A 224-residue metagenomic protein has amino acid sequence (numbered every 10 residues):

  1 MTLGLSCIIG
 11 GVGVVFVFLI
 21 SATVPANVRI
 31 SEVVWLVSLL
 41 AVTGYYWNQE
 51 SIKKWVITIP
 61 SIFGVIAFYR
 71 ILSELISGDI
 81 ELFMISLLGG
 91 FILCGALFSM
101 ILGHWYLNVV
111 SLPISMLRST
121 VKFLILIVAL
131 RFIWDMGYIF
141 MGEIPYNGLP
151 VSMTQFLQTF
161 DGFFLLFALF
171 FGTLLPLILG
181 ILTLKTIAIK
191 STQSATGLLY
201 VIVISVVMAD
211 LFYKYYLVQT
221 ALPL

Functional and structural regions predicted by a protein language model:
M1, L19-E32, L75-M84, G162-L166 (+1 more regions): Membrane-helix interface and helix-disruption motif detector
L5-F68: Long, hydrophobic/aromatic-enriched structural stretches that serve as scaffold segments
T43-L175, V203-V206: Long, contiguous internal "core" modules enriched in hydrophobic/ aromatic residues
L93, L179-L182: Hydrophobic/aromatic residues in alpha-helical transmembrane segments
Y138-M141, S194, Y216-Q219: Long, hydrophobic, amphipathic alpha-helical segments used as structural scaffolds
I181-S205: Interfacial loop-to-transmembrane junctions
D210-L224: Juxtamembrane boundary at the C-terminal end of a transmembrane helix
